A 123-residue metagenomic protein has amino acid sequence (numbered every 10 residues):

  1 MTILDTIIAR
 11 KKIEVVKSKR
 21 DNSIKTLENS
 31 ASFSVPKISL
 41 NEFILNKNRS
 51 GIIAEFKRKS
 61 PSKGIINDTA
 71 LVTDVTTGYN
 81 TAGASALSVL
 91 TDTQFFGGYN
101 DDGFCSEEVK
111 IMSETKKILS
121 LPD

Functional and structural regions predicted by a protein language model:
T2-N67: An N-cap/entry alpha-helix motif that binds or orients negatively charged groups
D5, T76-T77, F104: Alpha-helical segments flanking ligand/cofactor-binding loops in enzyme cores
L40-E42, V72-G78, N100: Short, charged beta->alpha transition segments
N41, L45, N80, G103-I111: Surface-exposed amphipathic alpha-helices with a cationic face
N48-I52, G83-S85, K110-S113, K117: Short, well-ordered coil/turn segments that N-cap beta-strands
F56-L71, E114-P122: Active-site mouth loops of central-metabolism enzymes
D68-L90: Alpha/beta enzyme core
T91-D123: Active-site-adjacent beta->alpha loops and helix N-cap segments on the catalytic face of soluble alpha/beta enzymes
